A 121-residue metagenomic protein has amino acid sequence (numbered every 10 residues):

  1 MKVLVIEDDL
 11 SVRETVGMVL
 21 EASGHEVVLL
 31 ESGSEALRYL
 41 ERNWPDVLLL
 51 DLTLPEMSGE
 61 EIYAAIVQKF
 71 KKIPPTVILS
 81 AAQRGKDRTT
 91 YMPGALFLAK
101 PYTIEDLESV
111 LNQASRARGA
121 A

Functional and structural regions predicted by a protein language model:
E7: Conserved acidic carboxylate
L10-V28: Two-component/phosphorelay signaling modules centered on CheY-like receiver
R13, P55, K69: The feature encodes the CheY-like receiver
L29, L54-M57: Residue-level signal for the "D+5" position in two-component response regulator receiver
L29-V47: Acidic, metal-coordinating helix/loop segments flanking the phosphotransfer/catalytic sites of two-component signaling
S32, S58-I62: Acidic catalytic/metal-coordinating carboxylates
D51: Active-site residues of response regulator receiver
E61, P74, A82-A99, I104-E105 (+1 more regions): Alpha4 helix (beta4-alpha4-beta5 surface) of REC/receiver domains from two-component response regulators
